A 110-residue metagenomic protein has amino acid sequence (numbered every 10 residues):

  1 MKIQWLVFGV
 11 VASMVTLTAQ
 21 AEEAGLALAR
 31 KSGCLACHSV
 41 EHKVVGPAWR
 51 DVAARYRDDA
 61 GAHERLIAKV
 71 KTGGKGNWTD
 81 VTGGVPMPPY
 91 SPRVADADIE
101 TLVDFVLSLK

Functional and structural regions predicted by a protein language model:
W5-M14: Sec-dependent N-terminal signal peptides
T16-Q20: N-terminal signal peptide c-region/cleavage motif recognized by signal peptidases
A21-A27: Cleaved targeting-peptide boundary
A24, V44, R65, D98-T101: Extracytoplasmic/secreted proteins, especially bacterial periplasmic and envelope-associated proteins
R30, S39-K71: Gly/Gly-Pro-rich "capping" loops immediately C-terminal to redox-active cysteine motifs in periplasmic/lumenal
G33-V40, L102: The canonical Cys-X-X-Cys-His
P47-A54, T72-D98: Axial heme c-ligation environment in periplasmic c-type cytochrome domains
